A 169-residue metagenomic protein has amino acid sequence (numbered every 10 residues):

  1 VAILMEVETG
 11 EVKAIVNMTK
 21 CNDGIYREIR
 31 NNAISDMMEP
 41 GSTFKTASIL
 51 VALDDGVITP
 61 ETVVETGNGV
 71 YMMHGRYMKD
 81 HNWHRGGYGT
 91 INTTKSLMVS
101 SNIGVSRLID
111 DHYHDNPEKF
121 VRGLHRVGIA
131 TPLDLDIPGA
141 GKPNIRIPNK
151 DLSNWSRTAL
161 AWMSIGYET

Functional and structural regions predicted by a protein language model:
A2-D36, L50-T169: Beta-lactam-recognizing serine transpeptidase/beta-lactamase-like catalytic domain environment
